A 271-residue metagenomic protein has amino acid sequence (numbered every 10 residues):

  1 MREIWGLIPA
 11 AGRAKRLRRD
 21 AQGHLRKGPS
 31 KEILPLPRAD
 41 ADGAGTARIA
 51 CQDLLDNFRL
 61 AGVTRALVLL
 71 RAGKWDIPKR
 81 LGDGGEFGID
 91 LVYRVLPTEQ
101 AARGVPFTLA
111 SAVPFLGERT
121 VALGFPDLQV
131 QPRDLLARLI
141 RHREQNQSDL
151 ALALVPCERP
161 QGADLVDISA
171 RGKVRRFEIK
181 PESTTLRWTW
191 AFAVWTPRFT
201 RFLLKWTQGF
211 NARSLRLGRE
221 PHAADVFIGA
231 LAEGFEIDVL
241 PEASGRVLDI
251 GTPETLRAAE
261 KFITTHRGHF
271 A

Functional and structural regions predicted by a protein language model:
M1-E3, V63-R65, E118-R119, Q147-S148 (+1 more regions): A general structural motif
R2-P78, L91: N-terminal glycine-rich phosphate-binding loop and ensuing alpha1 helix
W5, I77-P78, E86-A170: Conserved beta-loop-beta/alpha segment of the NTase-like Rossmann-fold superfamily that binds/positions NTPs
L17, I77-L81, L203, A259: Hydrophobic packing residues within well-ordered alpha-helices of enzyme cores
P35, F115, L154, D167 (+2 more regions): Short, well-ordered beta-strand micro-motif
A50-L54, F107-S111, V226: Well-ordered alpha-helical segments embedded in enzymatic catalytic cores
A72, Q131, V194-W195, G251: A conserved hydrophobic position in a structured secondary element of the catalytic/binding core that shapes
A137-I140, E144, K173-L248, E254-A271: Catalytic-core segments of class I nucleotidyltransferases/pyrophosphorylases that form NMP-activated intermediates
